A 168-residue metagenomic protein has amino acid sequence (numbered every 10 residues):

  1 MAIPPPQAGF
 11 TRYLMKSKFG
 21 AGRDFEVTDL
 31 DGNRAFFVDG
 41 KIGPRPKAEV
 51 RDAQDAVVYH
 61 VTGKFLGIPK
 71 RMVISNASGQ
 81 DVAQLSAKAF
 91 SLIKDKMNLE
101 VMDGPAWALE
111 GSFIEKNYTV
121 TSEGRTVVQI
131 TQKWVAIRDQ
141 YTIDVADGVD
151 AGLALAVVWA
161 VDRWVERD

Functional and structural regions predicted by a protein language model:
M1-D168: Intrinsically disordered, low-complexity proline/glycine-rich segments
